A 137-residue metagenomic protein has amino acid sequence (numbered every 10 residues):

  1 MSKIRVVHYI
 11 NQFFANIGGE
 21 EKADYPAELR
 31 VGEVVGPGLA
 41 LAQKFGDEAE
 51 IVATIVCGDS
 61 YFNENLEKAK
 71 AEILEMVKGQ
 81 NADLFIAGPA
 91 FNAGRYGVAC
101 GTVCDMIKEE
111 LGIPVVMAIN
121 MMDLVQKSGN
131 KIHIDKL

Functional and structural regions predicted by a protein language model:
M1-L137: An N-terminal assembly and electron-transfer interface module characteristic of large anaerobic redox and radical
